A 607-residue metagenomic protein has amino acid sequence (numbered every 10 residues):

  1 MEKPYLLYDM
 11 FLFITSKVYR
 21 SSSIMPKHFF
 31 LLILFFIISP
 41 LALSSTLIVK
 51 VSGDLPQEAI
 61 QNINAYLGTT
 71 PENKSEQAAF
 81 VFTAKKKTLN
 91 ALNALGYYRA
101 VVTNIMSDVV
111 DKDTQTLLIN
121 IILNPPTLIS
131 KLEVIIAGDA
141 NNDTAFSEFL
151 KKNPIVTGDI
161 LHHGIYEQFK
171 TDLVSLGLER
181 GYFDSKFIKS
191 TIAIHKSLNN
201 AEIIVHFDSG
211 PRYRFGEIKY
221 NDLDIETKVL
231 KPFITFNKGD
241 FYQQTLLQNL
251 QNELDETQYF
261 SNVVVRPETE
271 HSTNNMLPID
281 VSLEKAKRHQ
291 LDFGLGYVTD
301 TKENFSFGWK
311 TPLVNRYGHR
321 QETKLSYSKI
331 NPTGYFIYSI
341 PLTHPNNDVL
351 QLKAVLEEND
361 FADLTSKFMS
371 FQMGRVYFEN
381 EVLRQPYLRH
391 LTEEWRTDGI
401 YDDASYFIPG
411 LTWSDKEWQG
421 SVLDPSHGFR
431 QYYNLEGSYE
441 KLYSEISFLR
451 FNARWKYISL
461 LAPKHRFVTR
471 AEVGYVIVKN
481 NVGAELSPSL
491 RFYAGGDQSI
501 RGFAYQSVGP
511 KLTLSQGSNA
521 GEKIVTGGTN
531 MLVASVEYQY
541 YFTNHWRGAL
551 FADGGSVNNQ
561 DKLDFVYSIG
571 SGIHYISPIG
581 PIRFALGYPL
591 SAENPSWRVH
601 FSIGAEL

Functional and structural regions predicted by a protein language model:
M1-P26: N-terminal secretory signal peptides that target proteins for export/translocation
P26-L34: Sec-dependent signal peptide recognition, specifically the positively charged N-region followed immediately by
I38-S39: N-terminal signal peptide c-region/cleavage motif recognized by signal peptidases
S45-E58, N64-T299, G308, E322-I340 (+1 more regions): Periplasmic polypeptide-binding modules associated with outer-membrane biogenesis and secretion
A78-A79, H162-G164, R180, I192 (+8 more regions): Outer-membrane beta-barrel domain signature
D139, D143-E148, L223, Q243-N434 (+7 more regions): Gram-negative/organellar outer-membrane beta-barrel architecture
P409-F542, G554, N558-N559, H600 (+1 more regions): C-terminal outer-membrane beta-barrel translocator/porin domains of Gram-negative envelope proteins and their
N558-I582, E593: C-terminal structured "cap/appendage" subdomains that terminate the fold
